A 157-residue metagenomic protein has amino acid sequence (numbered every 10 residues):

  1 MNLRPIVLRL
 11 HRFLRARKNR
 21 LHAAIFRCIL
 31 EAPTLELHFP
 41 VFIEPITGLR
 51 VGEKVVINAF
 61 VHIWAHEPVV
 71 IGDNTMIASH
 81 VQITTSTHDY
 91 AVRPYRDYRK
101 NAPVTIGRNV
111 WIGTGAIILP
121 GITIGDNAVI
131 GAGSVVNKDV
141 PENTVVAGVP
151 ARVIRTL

Functional and structural regions predicted by a protein language model:
M1-T34, N74, T87-D89, N109 (+4 more regions): Terminal amphipathic alpha-helical/low-complexity segments used for targeting or macromolecular assembly
L30, L35, A65, T123-G125 (+1 more regions): Extended beta-solenoid/beta-helix repeat architectures
P40-V51, V56-T123, V149-P150, L157: Flexible, glycine/small-residue-enriched loop-and-beta-strand segment within the central core of proteins
S79, A132, E142: Residues that flank catalytic or metal-binding motifs in active/ligand-binding sites
T114-K138: Beta-rich strand-turn-strand
